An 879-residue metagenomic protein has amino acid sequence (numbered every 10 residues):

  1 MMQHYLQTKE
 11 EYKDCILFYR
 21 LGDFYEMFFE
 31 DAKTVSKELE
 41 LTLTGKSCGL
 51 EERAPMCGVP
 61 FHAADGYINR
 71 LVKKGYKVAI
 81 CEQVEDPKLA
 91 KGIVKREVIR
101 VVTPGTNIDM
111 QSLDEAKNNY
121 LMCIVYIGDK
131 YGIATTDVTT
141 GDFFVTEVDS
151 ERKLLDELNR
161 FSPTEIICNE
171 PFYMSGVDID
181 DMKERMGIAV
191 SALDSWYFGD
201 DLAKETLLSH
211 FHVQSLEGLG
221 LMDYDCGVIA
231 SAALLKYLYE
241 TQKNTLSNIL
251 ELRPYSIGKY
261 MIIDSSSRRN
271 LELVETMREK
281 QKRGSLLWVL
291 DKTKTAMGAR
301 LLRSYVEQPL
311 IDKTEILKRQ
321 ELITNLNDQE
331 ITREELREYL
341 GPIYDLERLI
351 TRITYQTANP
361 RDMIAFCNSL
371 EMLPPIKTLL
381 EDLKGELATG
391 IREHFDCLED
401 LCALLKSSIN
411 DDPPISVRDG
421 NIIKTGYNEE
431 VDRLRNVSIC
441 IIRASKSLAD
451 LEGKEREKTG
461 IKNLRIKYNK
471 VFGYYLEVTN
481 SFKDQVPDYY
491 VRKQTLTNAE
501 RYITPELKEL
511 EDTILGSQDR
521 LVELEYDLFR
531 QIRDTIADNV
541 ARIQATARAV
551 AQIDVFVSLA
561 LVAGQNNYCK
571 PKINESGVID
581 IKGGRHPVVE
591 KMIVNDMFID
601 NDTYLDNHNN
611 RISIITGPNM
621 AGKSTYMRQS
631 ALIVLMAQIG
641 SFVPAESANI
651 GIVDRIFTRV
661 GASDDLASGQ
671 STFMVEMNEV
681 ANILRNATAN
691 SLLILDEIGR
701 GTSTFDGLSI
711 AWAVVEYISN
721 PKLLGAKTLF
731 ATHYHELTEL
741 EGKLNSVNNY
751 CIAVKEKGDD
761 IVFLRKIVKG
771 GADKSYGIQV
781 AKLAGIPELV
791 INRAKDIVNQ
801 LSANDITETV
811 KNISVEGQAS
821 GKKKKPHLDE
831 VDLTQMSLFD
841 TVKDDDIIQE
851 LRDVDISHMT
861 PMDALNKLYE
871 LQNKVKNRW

Functional and structural regions predicted by a protein language model:
M1-N325, G341, D345-T354, A358-D450 (+2 more regions): Charged catalytic and DNA/RNA-contacting regions of genome-maintenance and nucleic-acid-processing enzymes
F29-A32, Y224, K294, Y305 (+4 more regions): ATPase nucleotide-binding head domains, primarily ABC-like/P-loop NTPase cores
A32-E51, T136-P163, D484-L515, N595-L605 (+1 more regions): Extended active-site and interfacial segments that coordinate phosphate-rich ligands in large catalytic machineries
C81, P104-L113, T245, K384-L387 (+6 more regions): Active-site phosphate-binding and catalytic loops of NTP-dependent enzymes
F198-T206, V213, M261-I262, N368-R443 (+5 more regions): Amphipathic heptad-repeat alpha-helical coiled-coil/stalk segments that mediate oligomerization, filament/stalk
R337-L340, L346, I364-C367, I543-Q552 (+1 more regions): Hydrophobic alpha-helical segments characteristic of transmembrane helices
L528, I532-N539: Alpha-helical heptad-repeat coiled-coil segments that mediate oligomerization/polymerization in large
S837, T841-W879: C-terminal tails and terminal domains of large nucleic-acid-associated and other macromolecular-machine proteins
